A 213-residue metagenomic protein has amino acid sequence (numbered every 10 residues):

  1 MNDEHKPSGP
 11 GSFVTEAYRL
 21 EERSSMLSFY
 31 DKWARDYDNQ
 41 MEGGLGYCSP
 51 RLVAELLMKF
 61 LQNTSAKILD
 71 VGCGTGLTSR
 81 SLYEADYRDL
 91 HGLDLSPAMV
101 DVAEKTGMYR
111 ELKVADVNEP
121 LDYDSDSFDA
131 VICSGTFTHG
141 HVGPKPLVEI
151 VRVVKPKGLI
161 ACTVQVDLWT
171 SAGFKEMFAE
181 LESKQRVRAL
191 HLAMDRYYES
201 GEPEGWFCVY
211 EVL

Functional and structural regions predicted by a protein language model:
M1-S24: N-terminal auxiliary segments of SAM/dcSAM-dependent transferases
G46-A66: Conserved alpha-helix/loop element of class I SAM-dependent methyltransferases that forms part of the SAM/SAH-binding
L69-P120: Class I SAM-dependent methyltransferase SAM/SAH-binding core
E119-V131: A short acidic, Gly/Pro-enriched loop at the edge of an enzyme's catalytic core that lines a small-molecule cofactor
K145-P156: A short glycine-rich, Lys/Arg-flanked "PGG" loop and its adjoining helix->strand segment in the class I
K157-Q165: Conserved beta-strand signature within the Rossmann-like core of class I S-adenosyl-L-methionine
A172-A193: Conserved Class I S-adenosyl-L-methionine
Y198-L213: Core SAM-dependent methyltransferase catalytic element
